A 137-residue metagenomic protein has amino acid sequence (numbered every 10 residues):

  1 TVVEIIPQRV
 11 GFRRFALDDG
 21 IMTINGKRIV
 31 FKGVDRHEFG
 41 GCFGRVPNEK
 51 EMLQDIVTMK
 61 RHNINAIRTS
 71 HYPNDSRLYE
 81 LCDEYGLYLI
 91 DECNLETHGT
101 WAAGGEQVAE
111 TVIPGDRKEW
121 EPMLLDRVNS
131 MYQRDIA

Functional and structural regions predicted by a protein language model:
V2-W101, E106, E110-A137: Active-site-adjacent substrate/metal-binding segments within catalytic domains of carbohydrate-active enzymes
